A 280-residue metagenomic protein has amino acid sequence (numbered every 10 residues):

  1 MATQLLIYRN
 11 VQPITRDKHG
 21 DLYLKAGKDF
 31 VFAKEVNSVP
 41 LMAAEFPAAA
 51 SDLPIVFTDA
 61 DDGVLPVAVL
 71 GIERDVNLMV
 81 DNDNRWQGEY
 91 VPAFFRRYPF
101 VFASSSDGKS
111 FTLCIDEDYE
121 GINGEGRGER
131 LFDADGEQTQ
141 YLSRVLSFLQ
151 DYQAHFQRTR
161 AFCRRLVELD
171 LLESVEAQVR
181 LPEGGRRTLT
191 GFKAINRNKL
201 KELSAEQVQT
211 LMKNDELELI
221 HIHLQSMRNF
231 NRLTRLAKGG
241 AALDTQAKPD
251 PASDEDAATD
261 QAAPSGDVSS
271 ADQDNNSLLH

Functional and structural regions predicted by a protein language model:
M1-L70: Short, extreme N-terminal leader segments that mark the start of a protein/domain
V31-E35, E73-N84, H155-A161: Short, basic/low-complexity N-terminal boundary segments at the transition from targeting/disordered tails
A43-A48, V91-A93, V167-L171: Short linear motifs in intrinsically disordered
A49-D52, R96-R97, L172-V175: A short, compositionally biased
T58, L65-L131: Aromatic- and glycine-enriched beta-alpha-beta binding-site module
F102-H280: A contiguous, surface-oriented mixed alpha/beta subdomain in the mid-to-C-terminal portion of proteins that forms
